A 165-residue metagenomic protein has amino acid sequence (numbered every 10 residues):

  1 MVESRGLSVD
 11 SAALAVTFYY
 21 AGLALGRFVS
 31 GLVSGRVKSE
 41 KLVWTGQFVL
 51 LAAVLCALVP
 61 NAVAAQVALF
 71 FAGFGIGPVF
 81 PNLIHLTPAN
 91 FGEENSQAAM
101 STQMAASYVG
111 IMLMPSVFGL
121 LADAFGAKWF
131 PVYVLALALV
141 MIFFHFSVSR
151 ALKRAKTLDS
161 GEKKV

Functional and structural regions predicted by a protein language model:
M1-S11: Short amphipathic helix-loop junctions that connect adjacent transmembrane helices in Major Facilitator Superfamily/SLC
V9-T17, S101: Small-residue hotspots at the loop-to-helix junctions and early N-terminal turns of transmembrane alpha-helices
G26-K38, A122-D123: Helix-to-loop junctions at the C-terminal end of transmembrane segments in multipass secondary transporters
K41-L55: Structural signature of the two symmetry-related core transmembrane helices
V63-F71: Paired small-residue
P78-G92: Intracellular juxtamembrane helix-capping segments at the cytosolic ends of symmetry-related transmembrane helices
E93-A127: A late C-terminal transmembrane helix in Major Facilitator Superfamily
L135-V165: Multi-pass alpha-helical transporter architecture, strongest for 12-TM Major Facilitator/SLC carriers used
